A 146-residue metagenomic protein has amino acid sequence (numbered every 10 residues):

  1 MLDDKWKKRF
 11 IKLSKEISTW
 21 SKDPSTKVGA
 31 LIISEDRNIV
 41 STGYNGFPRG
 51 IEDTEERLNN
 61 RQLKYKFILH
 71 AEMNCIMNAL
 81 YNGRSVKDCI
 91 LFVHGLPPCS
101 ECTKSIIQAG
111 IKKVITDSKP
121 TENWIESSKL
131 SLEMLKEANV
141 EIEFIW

Functional and structural regions predicted by a protein language model:
M1-W146: Zinc-dependent deaminase catalytic domain
